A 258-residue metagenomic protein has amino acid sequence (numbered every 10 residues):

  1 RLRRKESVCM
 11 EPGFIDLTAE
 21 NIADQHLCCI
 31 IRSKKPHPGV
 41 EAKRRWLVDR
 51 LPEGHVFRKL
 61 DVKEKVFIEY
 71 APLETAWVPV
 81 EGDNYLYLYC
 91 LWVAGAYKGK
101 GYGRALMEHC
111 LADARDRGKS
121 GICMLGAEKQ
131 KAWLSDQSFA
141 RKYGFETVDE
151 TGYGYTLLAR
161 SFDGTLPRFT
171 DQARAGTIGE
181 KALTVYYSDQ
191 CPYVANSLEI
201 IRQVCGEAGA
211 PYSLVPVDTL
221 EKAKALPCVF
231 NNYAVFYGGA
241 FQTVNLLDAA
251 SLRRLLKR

Functional and structural regions predicted by a protein language model:
S7-D61, Q172, P192-Y193, E199-V204: Short amphipathic alpha-helix that is part of the acyltransferase structural core
P52-E69, V235-A240: Conserved beta-hairpin
K59, K63-T75, Y87, W92: Conserved beta-strand in the GNAT
Y89-K98, E128: A short, internal acetyl-CoA/4′-phosphopantetheine-binding micro-motif in the GNAT/acyltransferase core
V93, G99-A114: Conserved acetyl-CoA-binding loop-helix of GNAT-fold acetyltransferases
A114-A132: Conserved GNAT acetyl-CoA-binding A-motif
L125-G126, R141-L158, Q242-N245: Conserved catalytic-core motifs of GNAT/GCN5-like acyltransferases
G238-R258: Non-catalytic, surface beta->alpha helical segment in thiol-disulfide oxidoreductase systems
